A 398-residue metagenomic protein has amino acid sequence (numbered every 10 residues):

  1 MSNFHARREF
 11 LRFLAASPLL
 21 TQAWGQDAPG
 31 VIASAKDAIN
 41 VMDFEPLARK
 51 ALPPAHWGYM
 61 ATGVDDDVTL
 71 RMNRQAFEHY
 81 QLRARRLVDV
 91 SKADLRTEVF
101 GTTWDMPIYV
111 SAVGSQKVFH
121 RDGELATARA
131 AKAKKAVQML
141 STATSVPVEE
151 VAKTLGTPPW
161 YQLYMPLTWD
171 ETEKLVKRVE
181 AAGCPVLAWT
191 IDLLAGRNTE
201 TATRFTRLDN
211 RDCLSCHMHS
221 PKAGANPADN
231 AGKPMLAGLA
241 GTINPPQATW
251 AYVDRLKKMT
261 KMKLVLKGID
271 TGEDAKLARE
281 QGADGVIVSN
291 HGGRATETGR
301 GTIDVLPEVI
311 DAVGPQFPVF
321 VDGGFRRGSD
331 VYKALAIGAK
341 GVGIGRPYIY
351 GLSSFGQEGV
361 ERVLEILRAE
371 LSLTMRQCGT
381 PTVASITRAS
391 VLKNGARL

Functional and structural regions predicted by a protein language model:
M1-P18: N-terminal secretory signal peptides and thylakoid transit peptides that target proteins across membranes
P29-G101, L208-A248, A384-I386, L392-L398: An N-cap/entry alpha-helix motif that binds or orients negatively charged groups
P53, V110, A131, W189 (+5 more regions): Conserved, mostly hydrophobic/aromatic
W104-A143: Glycine-rich active-site/cofactor-binding loop and its immediate structural neighborhood
V148-G156, R279: Acidic (Asp/Glu)-rich catalytic clusters
K174-V321, I337-A339, I344: Alpha/beta enzyme core
N290, R294, Y348-V360: Short beta-alpha connecting loops at secondary-structure transitions that line or flank enzyme active sites
T302-E308, S353-L371: C-terminal helical cap(s) of enzyme catalytic domains, especially alpha/beta-barrels
